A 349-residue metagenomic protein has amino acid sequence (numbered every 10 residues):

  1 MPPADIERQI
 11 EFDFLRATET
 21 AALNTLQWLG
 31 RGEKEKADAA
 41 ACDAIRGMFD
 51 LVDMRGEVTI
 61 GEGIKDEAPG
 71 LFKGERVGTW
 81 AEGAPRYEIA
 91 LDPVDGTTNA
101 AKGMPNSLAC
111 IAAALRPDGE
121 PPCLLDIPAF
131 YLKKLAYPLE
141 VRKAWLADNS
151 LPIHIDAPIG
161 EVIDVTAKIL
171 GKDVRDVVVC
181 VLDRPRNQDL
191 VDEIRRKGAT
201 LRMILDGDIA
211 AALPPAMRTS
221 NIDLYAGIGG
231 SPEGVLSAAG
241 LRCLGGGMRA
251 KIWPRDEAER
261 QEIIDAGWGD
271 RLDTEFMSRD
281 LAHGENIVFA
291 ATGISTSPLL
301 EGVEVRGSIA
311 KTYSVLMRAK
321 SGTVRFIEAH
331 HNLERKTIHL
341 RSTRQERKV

Functional and structural regions predicted by a protein language model:
M1-A21: N-terminal hydrophobic or amphipathic helices/low-complexity stretches enriched in small/hydrophobic/Pro/Gly
P2-P3, I10, P214-V349: Oxyanion/phosphate-interacting regions
D13-R16, T25-K36, A41-G47, L51-M54 (+2 more regions): Alpha/propeptide regions of enzymes that mature by internal proteolysis
D38-P121: Flexible, acidic active-site loops/lids enriched in D/E/S/T/G that coordinate Mg2+ and/or position polar
D50-L51, V77-A84, A101-M104, I169-V174 (+4 more regions): Solvent-exposed alpha-helices and their adjacent loops that cap or buttress functional pockets in soluble metabolic
K65-E67, R186, L205-A212: Short acidic loop-to-helix transition motifs that present clustered carboxylates
P93-K102, N106-C110, Q188, I209-L213 (+2 more regions): Short glycine/serine/threonine-rich phosphate/pyrophosphate-binding segments that cradle anionic phosphate groups
A112, R116-M203, S297-E304, S308-T343 (+1 more regions): Acidic beta-strand-loop-alpha-helix segment within the catalytic core of divalent metal-dependent phosphate-processing
